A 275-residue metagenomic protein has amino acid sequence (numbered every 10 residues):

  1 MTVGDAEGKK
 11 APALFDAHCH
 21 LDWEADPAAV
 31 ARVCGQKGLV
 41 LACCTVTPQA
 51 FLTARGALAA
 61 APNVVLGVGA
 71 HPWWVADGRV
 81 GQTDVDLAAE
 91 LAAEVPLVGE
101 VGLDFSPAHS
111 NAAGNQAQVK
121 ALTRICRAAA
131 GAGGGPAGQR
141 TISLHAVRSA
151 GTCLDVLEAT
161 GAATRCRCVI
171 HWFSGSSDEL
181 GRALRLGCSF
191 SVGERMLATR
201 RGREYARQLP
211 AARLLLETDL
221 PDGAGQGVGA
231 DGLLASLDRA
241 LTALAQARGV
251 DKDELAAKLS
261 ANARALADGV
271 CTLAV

Functional and structural regions predicted by a protein language model:
M1-V275: Mid-domain alpha/beta scaffold segments of enzyme catalytic cores
